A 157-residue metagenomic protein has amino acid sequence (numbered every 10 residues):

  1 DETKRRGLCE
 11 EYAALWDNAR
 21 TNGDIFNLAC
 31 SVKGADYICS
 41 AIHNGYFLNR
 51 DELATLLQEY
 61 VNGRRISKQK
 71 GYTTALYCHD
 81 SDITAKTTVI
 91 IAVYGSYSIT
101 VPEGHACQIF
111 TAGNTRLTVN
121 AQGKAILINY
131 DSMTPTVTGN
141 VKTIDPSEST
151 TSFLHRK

Functional and structural regions predicted by a protein language model:
D1-K157: Short, glycine-biased loop/turn motifs at secondary-structure junctions and in low-complexity Ser/Thr/Pro-rich termini
